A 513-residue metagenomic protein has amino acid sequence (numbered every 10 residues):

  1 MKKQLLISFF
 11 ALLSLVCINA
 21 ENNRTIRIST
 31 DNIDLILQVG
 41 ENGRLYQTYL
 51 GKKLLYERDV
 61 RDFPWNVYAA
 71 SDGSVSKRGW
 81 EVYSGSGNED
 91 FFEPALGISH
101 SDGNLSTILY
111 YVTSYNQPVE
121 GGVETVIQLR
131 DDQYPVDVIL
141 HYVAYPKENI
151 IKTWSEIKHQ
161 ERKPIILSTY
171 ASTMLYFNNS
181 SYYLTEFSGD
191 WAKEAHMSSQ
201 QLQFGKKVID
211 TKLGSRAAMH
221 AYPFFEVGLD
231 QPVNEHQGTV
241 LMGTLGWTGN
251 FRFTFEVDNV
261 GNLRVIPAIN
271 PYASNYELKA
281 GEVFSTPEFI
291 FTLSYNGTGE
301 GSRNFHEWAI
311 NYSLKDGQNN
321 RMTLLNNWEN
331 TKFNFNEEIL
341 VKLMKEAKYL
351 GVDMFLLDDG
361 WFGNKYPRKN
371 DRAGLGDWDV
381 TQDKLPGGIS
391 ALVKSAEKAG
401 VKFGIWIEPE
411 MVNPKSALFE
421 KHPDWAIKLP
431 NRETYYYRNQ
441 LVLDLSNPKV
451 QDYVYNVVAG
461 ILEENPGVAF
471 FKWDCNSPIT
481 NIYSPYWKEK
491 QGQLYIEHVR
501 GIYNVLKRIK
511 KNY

Functional and structural regions predicted by a protein language model:
M1-N23: Bacterial Sec-dependent N-terminal signal peptides
E21-T25, N259-K279: Short acidic, Pro/Gly- and aromatic-enriched capping/linker segments at domain boundaries
N22-I36, R44-E256, Y272: Polysaccharide-binding surfaces and accessory modules of carbohydrate-active proteins
N32, S155, G281, L325 (+4 more regions): Conserved, mostly hydrophobic/aromatic
V75-Y110, D230-T254, L293-L314, V352-D359 (+1 more regions): Glycine-rich, aromatic-flanked loop segments that form ligand/cofactor-binding clefts across common enzyme folds
G317-T323, G351-D353, E397-F403, P466-A469 (+1 more regions): Short, well-ordered coil/turn segments that N-cap beta-strands
N327, T331-E420, D452-Y453, E497-N504: Aromatic- and glycine-enriched glycan-recognition loops and surfaces that form the carbohydrate-binding subsites
T381-G388, L392-K398, E420-Y513: Active-site neighborhood of glycoside hydrolase catalytic domains
